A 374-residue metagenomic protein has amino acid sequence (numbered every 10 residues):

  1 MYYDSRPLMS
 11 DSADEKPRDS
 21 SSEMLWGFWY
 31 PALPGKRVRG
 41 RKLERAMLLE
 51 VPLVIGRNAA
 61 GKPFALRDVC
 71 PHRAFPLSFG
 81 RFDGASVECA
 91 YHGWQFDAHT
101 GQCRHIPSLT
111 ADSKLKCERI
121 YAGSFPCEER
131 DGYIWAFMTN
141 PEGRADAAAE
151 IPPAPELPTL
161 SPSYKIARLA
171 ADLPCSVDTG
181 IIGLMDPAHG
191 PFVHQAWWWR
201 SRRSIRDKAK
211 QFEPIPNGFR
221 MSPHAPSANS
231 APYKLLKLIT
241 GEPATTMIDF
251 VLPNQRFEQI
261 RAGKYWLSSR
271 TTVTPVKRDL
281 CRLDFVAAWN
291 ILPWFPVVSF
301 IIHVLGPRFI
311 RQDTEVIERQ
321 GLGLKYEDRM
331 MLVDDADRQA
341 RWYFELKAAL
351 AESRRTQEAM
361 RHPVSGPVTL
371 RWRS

Functional and structural regions predicted by a protein language model:
M1-Y2, R6-A13, P17-S21, P31-T159 (+1 more regions): Rieske [2Fe-2S] iron-sulfur-binding domain
Y2-D4, S21-L25, R130-F137, P226-S227 (+2 more regions): Short, mixed-charge, low-aromatic patches
E23-L25, L48, I120, E129 (+3 more regions): A generic structural signal for short, non-catalytic loop/turn and secondary-structure boundary residues
L25-W26, F192: Non-catalytic accessory segments flanking enzyme active sites
G27-W29, R41, A122, D131 (+3 more regions): Sequence-level motif detector for i,i+2 pairs with an aromatic at +2
W29-A32, D97, R200-S201, E345: Enriched - but not universal
K62, G143-S374: C-terminal catalytic domain of Rieske-type non-heme iron oxygenases
